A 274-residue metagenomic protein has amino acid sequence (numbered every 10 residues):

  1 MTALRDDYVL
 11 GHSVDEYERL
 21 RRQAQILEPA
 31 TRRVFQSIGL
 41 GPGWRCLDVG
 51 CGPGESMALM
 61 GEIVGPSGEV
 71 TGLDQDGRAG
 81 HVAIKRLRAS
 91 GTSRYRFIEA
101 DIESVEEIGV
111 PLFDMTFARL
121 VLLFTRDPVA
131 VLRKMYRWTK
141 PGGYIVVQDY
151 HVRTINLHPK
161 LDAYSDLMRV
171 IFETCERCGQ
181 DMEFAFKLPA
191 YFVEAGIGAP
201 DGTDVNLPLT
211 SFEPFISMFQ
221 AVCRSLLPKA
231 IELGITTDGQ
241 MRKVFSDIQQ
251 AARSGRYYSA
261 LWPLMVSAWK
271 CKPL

Functional and structural regions predicted by a protein language model:
M1-Y17, R21-R22: N-terminal, positively charged/glycine-rich alpha-helical extensions of SAM-dependent methyltransferases
Q25-W44, L59: Conserved alpha-helix/loop element of class I SAM-dependent methyltransferases that forms part of the SAM/SAH-binding
L47, P53-V105: Class I SAM-dependent methyltransferase SAM/SAH-binding core
E107-M115: A short acidic, Gly/Pro-enriched loop at the edge of an enzyme's catalytic core that lines a small-molecule cofactor
D114-D127: A short SAM/SAH-binding and catalytic strip from SAM-dependent methyltransferases
V129-Y144: A short glycine-rich, Lys/Arg-flanked "PGG" loop and its adjoining helix->strand segment in the class I
V146-E213: Conserved catalytic/acceptor-binding region of the Class I
P200-L274: Conserved Class I S-adenosyl-L-methionine
